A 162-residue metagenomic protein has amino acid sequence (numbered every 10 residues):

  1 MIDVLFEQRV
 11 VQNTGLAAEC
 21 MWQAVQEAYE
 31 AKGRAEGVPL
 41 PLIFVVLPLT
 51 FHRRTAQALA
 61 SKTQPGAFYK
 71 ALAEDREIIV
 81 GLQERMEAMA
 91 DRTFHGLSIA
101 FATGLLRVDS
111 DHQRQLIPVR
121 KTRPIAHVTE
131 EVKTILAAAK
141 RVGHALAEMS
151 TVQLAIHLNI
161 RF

Functional and structural regions predicted by a protein language model:
M1-A18, L146-F162: Short, extreme N-terminal leader segments that mark the start of a protein/domain
I2-T50: Long, hydrophobic N-terminal alpha-helical segment
A24-A28, L49-R53, A100, L146-M149: Generic structural signal for hydrophobic core residues of well-folded globular domains
E36-Y69, D75-R76: Short, well-structured hydrophobic secondary-structure segments
Y69-D91: Helix-adjacent hinge/juxtasegments
F94-R107: Basic amphipathic alpha-helical segments that dock to polyanions
Q113-P118: Minor-groove-contacting beta-hairpin "wing" of winged helix-turn-helix DNA-binding domains
K121-F162: Glycine-rich, aromatic-bearing surface loops/beta-hairpins
